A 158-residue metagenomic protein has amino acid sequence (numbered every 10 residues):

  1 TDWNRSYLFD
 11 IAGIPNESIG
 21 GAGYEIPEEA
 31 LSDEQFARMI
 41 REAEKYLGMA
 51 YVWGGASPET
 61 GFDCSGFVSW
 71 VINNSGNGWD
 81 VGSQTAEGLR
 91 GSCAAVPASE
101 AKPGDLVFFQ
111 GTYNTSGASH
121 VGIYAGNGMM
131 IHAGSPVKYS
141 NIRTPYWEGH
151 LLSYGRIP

Functional and structural regions predicted by a protein language model:
T1-A50, S99, G149-P158: Intrinsically disordered, low-complexity, Pro/Ser/Thr/Asn/Gly/Ala-rich spacer/linker segments adjacent to signal
S32-Q35, T60, N114, W147: Residue-level signature of the cytosolic catalytic core of signaling kinases
M49-P103: Catalytic cysteine-centered active-site loop
W53-G54, F109-Q110, A133: Thr-Gly-centered strand-to-loop micro-motif
A86, R90-S99, Y113-P158: Aromatic- and glycine-rich peptidoglycan recognition patches
